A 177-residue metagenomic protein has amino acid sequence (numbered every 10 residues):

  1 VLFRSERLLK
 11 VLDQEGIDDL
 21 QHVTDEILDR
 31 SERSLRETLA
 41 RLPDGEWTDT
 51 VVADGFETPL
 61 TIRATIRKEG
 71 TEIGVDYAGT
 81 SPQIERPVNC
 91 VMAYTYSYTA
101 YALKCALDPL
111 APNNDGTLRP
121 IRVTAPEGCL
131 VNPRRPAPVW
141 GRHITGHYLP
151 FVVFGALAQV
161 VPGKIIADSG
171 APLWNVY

Functional and structural regions predicted by a protein language model:
V1, P87, V91, A100-Y177: Hydrophobic core positions in small helical hairpin nucleic-acid-binding modules
V1-S34, N132, W140, V152-A158 (+1 more regions): N-terminal leader/propeptide and maturation segments of large enzyme subunits in energy/redox metabolism and hydrolases
R4-G16, I73-Q83, E127-R135: Short acidic (Asp/Glu) and glycine-rich catalytic loops that position anionic groups and cofactors
L20-D25, R36, T50, R63 (+1 more regions): Composition- and surface-driven signal marking solvent-exposed, interaction-prone regions in large proteins
R30, L35-E46: Edge strands and adjacent loops of beta-rich recognition modules
L39, T80, A93-Y94, Y98-A100: Terminal presequence/propeptide segments associated with secretion/organelle targeting and zymogen/polyprotein
P43-I66: Flexible, glycine/threonine-enriched loop-and-boundary segments that flank and lead into catalytic domains of large
L60-G79: Short beta-strand elements
